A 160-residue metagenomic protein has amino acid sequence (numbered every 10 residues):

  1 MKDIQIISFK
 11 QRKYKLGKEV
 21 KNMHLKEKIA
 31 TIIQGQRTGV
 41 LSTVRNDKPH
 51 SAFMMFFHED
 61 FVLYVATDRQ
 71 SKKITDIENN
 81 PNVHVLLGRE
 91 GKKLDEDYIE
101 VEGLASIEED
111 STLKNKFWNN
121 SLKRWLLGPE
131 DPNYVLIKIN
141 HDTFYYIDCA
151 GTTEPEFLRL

Functional and structural regions predicted by a protein language model:
I4-E19, R124-L160: C-terminal edge-of-domain segments
K21-T38: Short, basic/aromatic recognition patches
Q34-V40, F117-S121: Short Pro/Gly-enriched beta-strand edge/turn motifs at strand-loop
Q36-Q70, I77, V83-R89, Y98-E100: Short beta-strand segments
L63-A66, V101, I137-I139, Y146: Short hydrophobic-aromatic micro-motifs
S71-K73, K92, T152-E154: Short, surface-exposed beta-strand-loop junctions and turns on beta-sheet-rich folds
I74-H141: Short, structured beta-strand-loop surface elements
